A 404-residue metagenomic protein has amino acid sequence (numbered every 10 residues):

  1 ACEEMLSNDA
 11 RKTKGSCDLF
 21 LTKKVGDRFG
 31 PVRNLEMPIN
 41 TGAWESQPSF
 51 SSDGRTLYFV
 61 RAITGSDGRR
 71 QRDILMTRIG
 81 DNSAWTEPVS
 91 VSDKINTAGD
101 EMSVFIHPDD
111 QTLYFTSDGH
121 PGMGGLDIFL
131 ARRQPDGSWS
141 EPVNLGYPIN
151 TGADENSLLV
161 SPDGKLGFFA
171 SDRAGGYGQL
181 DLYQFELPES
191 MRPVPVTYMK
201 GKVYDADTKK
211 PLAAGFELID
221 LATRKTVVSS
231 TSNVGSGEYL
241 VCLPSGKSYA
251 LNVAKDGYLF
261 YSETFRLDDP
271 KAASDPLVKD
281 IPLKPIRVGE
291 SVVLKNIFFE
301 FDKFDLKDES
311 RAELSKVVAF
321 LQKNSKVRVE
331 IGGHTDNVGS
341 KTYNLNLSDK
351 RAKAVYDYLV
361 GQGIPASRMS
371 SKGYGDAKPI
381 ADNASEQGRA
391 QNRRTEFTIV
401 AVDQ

Functional and structural regions predicted by a protein language model:
A1-K202, A206-D207, K247, P270-P276 (+1 more regions): Short, conserved micro-motifs composed of acidic
Q71, D207-R224: Short, ordered, surface-exposed loop/turn motifs in non-cytosolic proteins
S117, G122, N324, G332-Q404: Periplasmic OmpA-like peptidoglycan-binding domain that tethers envelope proteins to the cell wall
A222-E238: Short, acidic Ser/Thr/Gly-rich low-complexity loop/linker segments typical of extracellular and cell-surface proteins
G237, K247-G257: A short, solvent-exposed beta-strand micro-motif common in secreted/extracellular proteins
L240-L243: Short, flexible loop/turn segments at beta-strand junctions in immunoglobulin-like and fibronectin type III
D256-D280: Structured interaction patches on ligand/partner-binding surfaces of diverse proteins
I286-V327, T335-N346, A401: Short, solvent-exposed beta-strand/turn patches at coil↔beta or beta↔helix junctions that act as interaction loops
